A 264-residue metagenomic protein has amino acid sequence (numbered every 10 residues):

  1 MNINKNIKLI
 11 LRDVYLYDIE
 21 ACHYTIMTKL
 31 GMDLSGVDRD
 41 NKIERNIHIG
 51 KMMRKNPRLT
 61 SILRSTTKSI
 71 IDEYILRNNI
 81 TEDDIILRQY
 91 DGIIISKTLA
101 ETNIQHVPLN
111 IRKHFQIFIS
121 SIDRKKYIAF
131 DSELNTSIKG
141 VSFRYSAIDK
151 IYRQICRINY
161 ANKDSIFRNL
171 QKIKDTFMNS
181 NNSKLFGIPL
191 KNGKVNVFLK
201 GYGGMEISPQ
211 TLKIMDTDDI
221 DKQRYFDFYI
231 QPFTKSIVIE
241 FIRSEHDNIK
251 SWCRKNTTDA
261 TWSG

Functional and structural regions predicted by a protein language model:
M1-Y90, S96-K97: Helical catalytic core of nucleic-acid polymerases
T98-G264: C-terminal polymerase-core module
